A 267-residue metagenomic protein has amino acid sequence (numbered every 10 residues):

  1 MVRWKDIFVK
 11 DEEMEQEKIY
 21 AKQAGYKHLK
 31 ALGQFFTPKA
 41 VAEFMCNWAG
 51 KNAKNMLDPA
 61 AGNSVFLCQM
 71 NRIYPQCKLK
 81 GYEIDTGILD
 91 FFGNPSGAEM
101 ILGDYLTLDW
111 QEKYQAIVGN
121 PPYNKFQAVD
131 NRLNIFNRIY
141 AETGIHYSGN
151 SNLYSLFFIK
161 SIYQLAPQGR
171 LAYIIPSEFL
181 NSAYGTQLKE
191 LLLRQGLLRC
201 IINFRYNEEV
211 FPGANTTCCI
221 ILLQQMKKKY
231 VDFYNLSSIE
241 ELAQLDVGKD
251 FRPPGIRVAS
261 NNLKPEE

Functional and structural regions predicted by a protein language model:
M1-K51: S-adenosyl-L-methionine
K30-A31, F36-C46, A60-K78, Y82-L89 (+2 more regions): Signature of N6-adenine DNA methyltransferases within the class I
L102: Conserved residues in the N-terminal Rossmann fold of short-chain dehydrogenase/reductase
